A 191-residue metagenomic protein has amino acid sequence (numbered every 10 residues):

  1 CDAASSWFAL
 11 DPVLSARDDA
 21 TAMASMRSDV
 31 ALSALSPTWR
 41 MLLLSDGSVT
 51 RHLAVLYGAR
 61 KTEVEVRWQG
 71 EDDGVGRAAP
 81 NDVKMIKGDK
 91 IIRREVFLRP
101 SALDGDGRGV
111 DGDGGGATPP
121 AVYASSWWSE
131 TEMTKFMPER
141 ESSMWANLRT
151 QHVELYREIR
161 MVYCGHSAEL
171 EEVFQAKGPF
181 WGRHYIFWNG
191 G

Functional and structural regions predicted by a protein language model:
C1-R93, F97-R183, W188-G190: N-terminal domain-onset segments
